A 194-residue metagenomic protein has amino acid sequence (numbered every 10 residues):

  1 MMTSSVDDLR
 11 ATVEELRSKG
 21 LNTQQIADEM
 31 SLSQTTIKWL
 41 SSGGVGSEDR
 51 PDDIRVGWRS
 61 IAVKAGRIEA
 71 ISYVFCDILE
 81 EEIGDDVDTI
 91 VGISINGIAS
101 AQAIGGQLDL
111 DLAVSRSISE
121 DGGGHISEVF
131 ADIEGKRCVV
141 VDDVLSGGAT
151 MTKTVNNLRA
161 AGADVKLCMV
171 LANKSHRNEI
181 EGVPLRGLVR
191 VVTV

Functional and structural regions predicted by a protein language model:
M1-V194: PRPP-associated nucleotide enzymes
